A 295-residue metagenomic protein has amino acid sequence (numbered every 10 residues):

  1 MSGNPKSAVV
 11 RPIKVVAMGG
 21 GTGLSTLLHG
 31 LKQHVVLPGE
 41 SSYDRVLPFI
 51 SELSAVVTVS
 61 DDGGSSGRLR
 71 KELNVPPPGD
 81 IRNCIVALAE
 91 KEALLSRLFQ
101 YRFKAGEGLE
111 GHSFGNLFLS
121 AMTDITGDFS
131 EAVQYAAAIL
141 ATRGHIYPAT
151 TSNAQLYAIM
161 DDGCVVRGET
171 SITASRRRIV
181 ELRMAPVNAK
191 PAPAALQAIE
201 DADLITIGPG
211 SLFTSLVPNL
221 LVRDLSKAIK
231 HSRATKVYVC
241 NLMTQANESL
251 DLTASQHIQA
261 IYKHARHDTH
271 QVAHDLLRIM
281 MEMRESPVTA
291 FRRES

Functional and structural regions predicted by a protein language model:
S2, A254-S295: C-terminal functional extensions of proteins
S2-V15, K32-P48, T244: Non-transmembrane, aqueous-exposed alpha-helical and coiled segments at domain scale
D44-S51, V57-R177: Electropositive, gly/pro-rich neighborhoods at or near active sites that engage anionic ligands
F49-E52, H231-K236: A short helix->loop->beta-strand "cap" motif at the edges of active sites that frequently abuts
E181-A198, L220-L221: Active-site glycine-rich loop that binds ribose-phosphate moieties when present
A202: An anion/phosphate-binding loop that grips the pyrophosphate of nucleotide cofactors and donors
S211-V222, E248, S286-A290: Glycine/threonine-rich flexible loop motifs
N219-S226, L252-I258: Charged helix-capping and loop-helix junction motifs
